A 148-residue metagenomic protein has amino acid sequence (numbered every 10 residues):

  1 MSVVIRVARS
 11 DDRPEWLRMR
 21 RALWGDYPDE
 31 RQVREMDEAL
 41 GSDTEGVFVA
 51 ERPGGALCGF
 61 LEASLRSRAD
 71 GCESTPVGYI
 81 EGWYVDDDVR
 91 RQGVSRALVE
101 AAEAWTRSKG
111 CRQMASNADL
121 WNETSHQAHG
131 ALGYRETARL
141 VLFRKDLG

Functional and structural regions predicted by a protein language model:
V4-W16: A short beta-loop-alpha structural element at the N-terminal edge of CoA-dependent acyl/N-acetyltransferase catalytic
R13, L17-R31: Helix-loop element at the rim of GNAT/NAT acetyltransferase active sites that forms part of the acceptor-substrate
Y27-R52: Active-site rim helix/loop that mediates acceptor-substrate recognition in acyltransferases
V49, A56-L65, Y79, Y84: Conserved beta-strand in the GNAT
S67-I80, R90, T137-A138: A conserved beta-turn-beta hairpin within the catalytic core of GNAT-like acetyltransferases that forms part
V85, R91-A104, Q127, A131: Conserved acetyl-CoA-binding loop-helix of GNAT-fold acetyltransferases
R96, S108, L120-A138: Conserved active-site alpha-helix within GNAT-family acetyltransferase domains
T106-A118: Conserved GNAT acetyl-CoA-binding A-motif
